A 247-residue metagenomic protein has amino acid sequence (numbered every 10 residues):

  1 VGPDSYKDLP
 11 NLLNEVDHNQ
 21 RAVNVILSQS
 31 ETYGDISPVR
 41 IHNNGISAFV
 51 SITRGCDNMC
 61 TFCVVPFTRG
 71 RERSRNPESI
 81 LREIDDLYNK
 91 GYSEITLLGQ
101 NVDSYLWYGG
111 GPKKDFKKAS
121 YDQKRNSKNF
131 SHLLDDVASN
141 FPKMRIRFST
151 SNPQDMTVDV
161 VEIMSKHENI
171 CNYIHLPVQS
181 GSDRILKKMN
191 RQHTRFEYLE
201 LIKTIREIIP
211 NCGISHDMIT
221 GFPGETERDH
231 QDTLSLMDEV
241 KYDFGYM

Functional and structural regions predicted by a protein language model:
V1-Y105, N129, D159, F196-E207 (+2 more regions): Proteins enriched for Cys/Gly/acidic motifs involved in redox and nucleic-acid/cofactor modification
L9, I174-L176, G245: OB-fold and OB-like beta-barrel modules that bind single-stranded nucleic acids
H18-R21, P142, N169, Y242: Generic structural signal for secondary-structure transition and capping sites
N89-E227: Conserved SAM/AdoMet-binding glycine-rich loop
